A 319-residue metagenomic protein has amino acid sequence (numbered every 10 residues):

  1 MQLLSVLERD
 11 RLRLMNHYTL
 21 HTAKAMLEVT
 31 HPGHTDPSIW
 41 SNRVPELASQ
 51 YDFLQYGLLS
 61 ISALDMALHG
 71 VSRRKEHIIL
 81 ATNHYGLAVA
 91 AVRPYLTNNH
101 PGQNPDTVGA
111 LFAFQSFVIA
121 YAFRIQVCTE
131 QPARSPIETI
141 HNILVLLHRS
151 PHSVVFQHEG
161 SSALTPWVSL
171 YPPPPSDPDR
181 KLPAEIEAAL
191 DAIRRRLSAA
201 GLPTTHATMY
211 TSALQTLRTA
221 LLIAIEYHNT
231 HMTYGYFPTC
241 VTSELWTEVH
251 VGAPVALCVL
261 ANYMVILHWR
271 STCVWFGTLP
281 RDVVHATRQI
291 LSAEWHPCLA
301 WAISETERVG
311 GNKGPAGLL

Functional and structural regions predicted by a protein language model:
M1-N99, L221, M264, T287 (+3 more regions): Amphipathic alpha-helical dimerization/protein-protein interaction segment
T30, H34, G70, Q126-R134 (+3 more regions): Structured alpha-helical bundle/scaffold domains in large eukaryotic membrane-trafficking regulators
E46, T139-E159, A163-L319: C-terminal effector modules of eukaryotic transcription factors
A67-G70, I119-Q126, I266-H268: Short coil/turn linking the two alpha-helices of tandem helical-hairpin repeats
L80-L164: Internal, conserved structured core segments that host functional sites
